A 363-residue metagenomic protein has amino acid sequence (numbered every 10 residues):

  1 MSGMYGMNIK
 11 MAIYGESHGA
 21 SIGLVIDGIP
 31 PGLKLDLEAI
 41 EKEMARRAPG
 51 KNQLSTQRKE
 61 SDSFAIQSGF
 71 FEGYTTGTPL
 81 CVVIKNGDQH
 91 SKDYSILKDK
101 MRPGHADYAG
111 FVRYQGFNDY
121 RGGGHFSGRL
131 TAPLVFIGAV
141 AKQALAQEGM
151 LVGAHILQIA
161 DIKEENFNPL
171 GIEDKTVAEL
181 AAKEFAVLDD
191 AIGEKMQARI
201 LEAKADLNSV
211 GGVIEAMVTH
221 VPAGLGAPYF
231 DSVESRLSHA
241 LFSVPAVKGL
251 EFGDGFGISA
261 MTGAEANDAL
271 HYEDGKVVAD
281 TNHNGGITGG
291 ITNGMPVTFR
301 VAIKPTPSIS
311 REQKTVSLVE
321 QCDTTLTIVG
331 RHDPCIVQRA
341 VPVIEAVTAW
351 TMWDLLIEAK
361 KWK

Functional and structural regions predicted by a protein language model:
M1-R58: N-terminal, positively charged regions that mediate nucleic acid binding
K10, V82, S308-K363: Internal helix-turn-beta structural module
K10-G15, N118-L130, A223-A227, N282-I287 (+1 more regions): A short glycine/serine-rich beta->alpha loop
Y14-S21, L207-V210, I214-D323: Glycine-rich anion/phosphate-binding loop at the beta-strand->alpha-helix junction
A20-G32, G128-L151, D231-H239, M295-T306 (+1 more regions): Alpha-helical support elements that line or immediately flank enzyme active sites and cofactor-binding pockets
M44-P103, D107-A109: Glycine-rich, N-terminal phosphate-binding loop and its surrounding beta-alpha-beta segment
K98-G124, V316-H332: Short acidic, glycine/tyrosine-flanked loop/strand segments centered on an H-E-D-like triad
R113-Y229: Glycine-rich, mobile lid/loop segments that gate access to catalytic sites or pores
